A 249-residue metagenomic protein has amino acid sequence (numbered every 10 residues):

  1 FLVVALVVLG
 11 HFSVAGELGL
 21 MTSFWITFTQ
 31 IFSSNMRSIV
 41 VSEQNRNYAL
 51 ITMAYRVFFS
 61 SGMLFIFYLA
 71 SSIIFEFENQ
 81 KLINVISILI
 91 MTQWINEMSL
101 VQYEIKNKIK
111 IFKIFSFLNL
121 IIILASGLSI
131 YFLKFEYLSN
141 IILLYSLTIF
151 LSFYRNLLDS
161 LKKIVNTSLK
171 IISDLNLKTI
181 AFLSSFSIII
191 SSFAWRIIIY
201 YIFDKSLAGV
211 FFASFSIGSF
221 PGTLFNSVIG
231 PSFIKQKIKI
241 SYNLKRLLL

Functional and structural regions predicted by a protein language model:
F1, R46-V57, S87-I90, Q102-L128 (+2 more regions): Alpha-helical transmembrane segments of multi-pass membrane transporters/permeases
F1-V7, L118-N119, N140-S160, L169-I234: Transmembrane helical elements of multi-pass membrane transporters/channels
G10-M21, N45-Y55, L64-I90, F132-I142: Membrane-interface helix-capping segments at transmembrane helix termini in multi-pass transporters
M21-W25, I51, Q80-V85, N107-I111 (+2 more regions): Short alpha-helical transmembrane interface motifs in multi-pass membrane proteins
T22, Q80-T92, K113-K162, F215: Hydrophobic alpha-helical transmembrane segments
T27-I31, M91, I95, F186-I190 (+1 more regions): Hydrophobic/aromatic residues within the transmembrane alpha-helices of Major Facilitator Superfamily
T29-Y48, S214, G218-N243: Helix-loop junctions and terminal segments of transmembrane helices in multi-pass membrane transport/translocation
R37-V40, E97-I109, G127-K134, I142-S168 (+1 more regions): C-terminal transmembrane helix end/exit motif
